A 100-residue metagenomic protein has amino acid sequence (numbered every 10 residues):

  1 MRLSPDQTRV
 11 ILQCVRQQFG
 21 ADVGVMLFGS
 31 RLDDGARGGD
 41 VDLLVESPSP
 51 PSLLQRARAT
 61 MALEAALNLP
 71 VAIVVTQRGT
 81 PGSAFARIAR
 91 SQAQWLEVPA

Functional and structural regions predicted by a protein language model:
M1-M26, L32-G38, S47-A100: Catalytic core of pol beta-like nucleotidyltransferases
